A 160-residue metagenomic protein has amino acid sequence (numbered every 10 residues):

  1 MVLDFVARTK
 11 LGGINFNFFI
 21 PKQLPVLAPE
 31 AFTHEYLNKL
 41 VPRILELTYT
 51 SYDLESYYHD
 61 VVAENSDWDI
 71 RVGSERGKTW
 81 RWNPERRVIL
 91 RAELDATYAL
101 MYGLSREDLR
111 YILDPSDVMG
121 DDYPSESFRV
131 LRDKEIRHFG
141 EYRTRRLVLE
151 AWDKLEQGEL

Functional and structural regions predicted by a protein language model:
M1-L160: S-adenosyl-L-methionine
